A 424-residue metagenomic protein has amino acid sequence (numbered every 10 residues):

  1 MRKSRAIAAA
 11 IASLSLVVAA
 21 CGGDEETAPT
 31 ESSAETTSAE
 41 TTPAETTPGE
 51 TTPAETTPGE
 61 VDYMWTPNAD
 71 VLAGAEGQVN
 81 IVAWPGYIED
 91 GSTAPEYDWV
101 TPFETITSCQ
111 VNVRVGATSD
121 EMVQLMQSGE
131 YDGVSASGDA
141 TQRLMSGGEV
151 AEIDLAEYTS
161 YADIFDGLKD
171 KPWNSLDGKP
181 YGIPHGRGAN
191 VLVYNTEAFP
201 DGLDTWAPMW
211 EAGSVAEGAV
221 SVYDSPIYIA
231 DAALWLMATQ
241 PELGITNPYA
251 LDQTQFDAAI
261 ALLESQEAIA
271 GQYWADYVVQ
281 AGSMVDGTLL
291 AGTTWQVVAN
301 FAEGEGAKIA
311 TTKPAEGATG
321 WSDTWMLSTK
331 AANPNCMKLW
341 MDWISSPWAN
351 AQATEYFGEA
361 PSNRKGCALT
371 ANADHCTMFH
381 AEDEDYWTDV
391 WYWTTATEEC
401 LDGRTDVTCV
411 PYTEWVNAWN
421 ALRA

Functional and structural regions predicted by a protein language model:
S15-A20: C-terminal motif of bacterial Sec signal peptides marking the signal peptidase cleavage site
C21, P58-R143: Early extracytoplasmic/lumenal segment of secretory-pathway proteins
C21-E31: Bacterial lipoprotein signal-peptidase II cleavage site
N80-P95, E130, S135-S283, T288: Extracytoplasmic ligand-binding site segments that recognize negatively charged/polar headgroups
S160-D163, I260-Q266, E305-T329: Periplasmic-binding protein-like
V191-A198, L234-L236, W321-N333, Q352-Y356: A bilobed periplasmic-binding-protein/Venus flytrap-type ligand-binding module shared by bacterial periplasmic
G282, T388-A424: Conserved C-terminal helix/tail region of periplasmic/extracytoplasmic solute-binding proteins
L327-W393: Mature extracytoplasmic/periplasmic domains
